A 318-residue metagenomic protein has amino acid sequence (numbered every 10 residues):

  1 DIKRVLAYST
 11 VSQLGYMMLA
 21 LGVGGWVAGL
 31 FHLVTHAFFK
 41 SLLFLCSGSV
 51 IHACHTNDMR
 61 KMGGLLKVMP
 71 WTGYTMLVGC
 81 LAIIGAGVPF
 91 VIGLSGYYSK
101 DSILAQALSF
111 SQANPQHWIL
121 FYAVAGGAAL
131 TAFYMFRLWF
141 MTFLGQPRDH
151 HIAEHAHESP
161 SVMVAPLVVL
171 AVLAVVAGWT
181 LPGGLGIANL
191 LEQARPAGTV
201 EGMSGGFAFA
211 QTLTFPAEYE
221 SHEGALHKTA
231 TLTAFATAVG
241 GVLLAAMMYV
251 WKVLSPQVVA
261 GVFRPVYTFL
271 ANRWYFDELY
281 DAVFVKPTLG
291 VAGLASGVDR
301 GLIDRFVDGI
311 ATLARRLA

Functional and structural regions predicted by a protein language model:
D1, V11, H36, M62 (+5 more regions): Divalent metal-coordination and catalytic microenvironments
I2-R60: Alpha-helical multi-pass transmembrane bundles of energy-transducing inner-membrane proteins
A7-S12, M17, H52-L94, H117-G127 (+2 more regions): Interfacial and helix-entry/exit segments of alpha-helical transmembrane bundles in multi-pass inner-membrane proteins
K40, F44, W118-A156, A236-V262: Predominantly late transmembrane helices and immediately cytosolic-facing juxtamembrane segments
F44-S47, T56, V91, K100-D101 (+4 more regions): Alpha-helical transmembrane segments of polytopic integral membrane proteins, especially the permease/helical cores
I51-A53, A82-Y97, V124-H150, A177-E201: Transmembrane-helix bundle segments that line or gate the permeation/cavity pathway in multi-pass membrane proteins
K67-P115, L144-G145, L190-P216: Flexible glycine/proline-rich, aromatic-decorated loop/lid segments
G183-A236, M247-A318: Aromatic-capped, Gly/Pro-kinked transmembrane alpha-helices
